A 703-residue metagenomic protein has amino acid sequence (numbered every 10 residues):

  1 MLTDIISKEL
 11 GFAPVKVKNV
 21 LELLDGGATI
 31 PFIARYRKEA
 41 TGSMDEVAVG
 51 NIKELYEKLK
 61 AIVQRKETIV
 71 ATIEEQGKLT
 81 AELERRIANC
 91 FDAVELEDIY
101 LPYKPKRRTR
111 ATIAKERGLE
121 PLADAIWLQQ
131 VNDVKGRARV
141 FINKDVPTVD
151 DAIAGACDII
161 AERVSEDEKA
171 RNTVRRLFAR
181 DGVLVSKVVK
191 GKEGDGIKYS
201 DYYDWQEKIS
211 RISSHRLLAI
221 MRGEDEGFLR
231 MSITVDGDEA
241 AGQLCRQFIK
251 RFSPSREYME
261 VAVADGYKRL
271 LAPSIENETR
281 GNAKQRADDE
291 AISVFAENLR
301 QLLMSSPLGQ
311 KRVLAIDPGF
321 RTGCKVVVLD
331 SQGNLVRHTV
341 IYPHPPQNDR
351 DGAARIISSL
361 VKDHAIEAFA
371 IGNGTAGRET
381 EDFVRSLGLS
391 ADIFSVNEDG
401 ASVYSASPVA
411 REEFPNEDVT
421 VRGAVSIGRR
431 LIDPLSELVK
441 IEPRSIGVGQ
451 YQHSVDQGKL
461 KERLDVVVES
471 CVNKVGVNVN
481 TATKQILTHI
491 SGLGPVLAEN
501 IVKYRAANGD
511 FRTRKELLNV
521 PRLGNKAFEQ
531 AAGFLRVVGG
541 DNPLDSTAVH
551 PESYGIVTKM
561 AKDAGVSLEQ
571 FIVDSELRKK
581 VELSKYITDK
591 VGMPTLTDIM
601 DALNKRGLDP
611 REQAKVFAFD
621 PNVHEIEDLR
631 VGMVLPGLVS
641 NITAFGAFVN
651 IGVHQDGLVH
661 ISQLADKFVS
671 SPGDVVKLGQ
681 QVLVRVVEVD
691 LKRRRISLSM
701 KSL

Functional and structural regions predicted by a protein language model:
M1-K18, D25: Generic start-of-chain signal for non-secretory N-termini
E22-D25, P102, I113-E116, A219-G223 (+15 more regions): Replace "in large, NTP-powered and nucleic-acid-processing enzymes" with "in large, NTP-powered factors and other
Y36-K38, W127, D236, P318 (+11 more regions): Short, ordered loop/turn segments at secondary-structure junctions
A48-N51, K58, I62-A315, R321-S405 (+2 more regions): Duplex nucleic acid-engaging cores and interfaces of nucleic-acid transaction enzymes
A61-K78, A88, V403, E412-D510 (+5 more regions): Long, highly charged, low-complexity intrinsically disordered interaction regions that mediate electrostatic DNA/RNA
T72, R86, L96-I99, G223-D236 (+3 more regions): Structured, non-catalytic alpha/beta "coupling" segments that mediate domain-domain communication and provide generic
R176-V183, I316-F320, G374-E379, V396-V403 (+5 more regions): A glycine-rich phosphate-binding loop feature that marks nucleotide/adenosyl-phosphate handling sites
G540-D541, D545-L703: Single-stranded RNA-binding regions, centering on S1/OB-family and related RNA-binding modules
